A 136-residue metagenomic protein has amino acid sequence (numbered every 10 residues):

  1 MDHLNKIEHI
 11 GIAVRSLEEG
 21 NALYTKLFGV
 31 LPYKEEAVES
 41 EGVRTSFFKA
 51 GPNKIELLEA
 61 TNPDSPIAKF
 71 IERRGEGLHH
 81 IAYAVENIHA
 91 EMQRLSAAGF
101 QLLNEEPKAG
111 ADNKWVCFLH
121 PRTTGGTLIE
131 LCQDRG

Functional and structural regions predicted by a protein language model:
M1-N21, E76-V85, R135: N-terminal beta-strand motif that seeds the catalytic metal site of vicinal oxygen chelate
D2-H3, S46-K49, Y83, H89-G136: Vicinal oxygen chelate
I7, Y24, F48, I55-L58 (+4 more regions): Short, structured motif recognition centered on aromatic/hydrophobic residues
R15, K49-G51: Short strand-coil-strand connectors
E19, A37-E41: Short glycine/proline-centered loop/turn elements that form peptide/ligand docking sites
E19-G20, V30-P32, K54-E56, P63-P66 (+1 more regions): Short loop/beta submotifs within extracellular cysteine-rich repeat domains
G20-T25, L95: Conserved active-site tyrosine of GNAT-family acetyltransferases
V38, E56-K69, L102, E106-F118: Intrinsic, low-complexity N-terminal interaction/targeting segments
